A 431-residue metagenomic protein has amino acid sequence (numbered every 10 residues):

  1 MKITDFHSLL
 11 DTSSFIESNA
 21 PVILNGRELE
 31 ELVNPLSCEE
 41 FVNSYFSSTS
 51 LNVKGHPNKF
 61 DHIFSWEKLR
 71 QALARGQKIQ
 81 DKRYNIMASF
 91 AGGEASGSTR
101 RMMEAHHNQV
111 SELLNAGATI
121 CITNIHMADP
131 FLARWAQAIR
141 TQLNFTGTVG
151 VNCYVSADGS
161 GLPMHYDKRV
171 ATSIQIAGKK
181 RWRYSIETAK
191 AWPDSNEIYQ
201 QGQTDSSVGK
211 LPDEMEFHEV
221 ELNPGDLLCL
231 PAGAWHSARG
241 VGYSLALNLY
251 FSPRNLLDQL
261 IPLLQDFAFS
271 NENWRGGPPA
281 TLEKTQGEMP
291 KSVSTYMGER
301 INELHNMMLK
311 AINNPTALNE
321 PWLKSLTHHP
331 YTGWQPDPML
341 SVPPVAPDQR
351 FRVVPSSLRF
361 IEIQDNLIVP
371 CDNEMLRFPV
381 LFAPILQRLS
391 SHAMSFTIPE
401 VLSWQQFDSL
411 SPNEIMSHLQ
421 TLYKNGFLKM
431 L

Functional and structural regions predicted by a protein language model:
K2, P21, E28, N34-E40 (+4 more regions): N-terminal accessory/capping or targeting/presequence segment of soluble
I3-N25, L36, E40-F41, S48 (+1 more regions): Long, charge-rich, low-complexity alpha-helical segments
T4-S44, N58-D226, A234-T285: Active-site region of the double-stranded beta-helix
K68, R300, S411-E414: Short amphipathic alpha-helical segments
D266-H328: Long, charge-rich alpha-helical interaction segments
L309-S390, M416, Q420, L431: Acidic, low-complexity/disordered tracts enriched in E/D and polar residues
